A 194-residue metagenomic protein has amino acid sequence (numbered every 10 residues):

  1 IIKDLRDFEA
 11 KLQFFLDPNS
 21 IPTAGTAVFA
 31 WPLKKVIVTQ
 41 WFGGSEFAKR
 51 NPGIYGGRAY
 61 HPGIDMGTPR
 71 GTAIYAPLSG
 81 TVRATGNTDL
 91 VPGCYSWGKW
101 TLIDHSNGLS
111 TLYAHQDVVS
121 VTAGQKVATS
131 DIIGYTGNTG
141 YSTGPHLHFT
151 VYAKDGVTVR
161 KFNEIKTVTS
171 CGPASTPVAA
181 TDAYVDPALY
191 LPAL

Functional and structural regions predicted by a protein language model:
I1-T26: Alpha-helical oligomerization segments with coiled-coil/rod-like character
W31-Q40, T72-A84, V127-S130: Generic structural motif
T39, G44-N51: Short, solvent-exposed loop/turn elements at domain surfaces
P52, A59, P69, A76-A123 (+1 more regions): Zn2+-dependent peptidoglycan hydrolase active-site motif and core
Y113, G124-G134: A non-catalytic structural micro-motif
T122-Q125, T150-L194: Acidic, glycine-rich catalytic/binding loops that coordinate metals and/or anionic ligands
